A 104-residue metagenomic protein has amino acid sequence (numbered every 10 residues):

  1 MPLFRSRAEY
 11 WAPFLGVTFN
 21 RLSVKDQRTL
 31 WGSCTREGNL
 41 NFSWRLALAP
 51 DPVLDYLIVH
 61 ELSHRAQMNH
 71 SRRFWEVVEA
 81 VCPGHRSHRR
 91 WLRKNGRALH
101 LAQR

Functional and structural regions predicted by a protein language model:
M1-Y56, R65-R104: Active-site-proximal or metal-binding-adjacent scaffold patches in catalytic folds
E61: Walker B catalytic acidic pair
